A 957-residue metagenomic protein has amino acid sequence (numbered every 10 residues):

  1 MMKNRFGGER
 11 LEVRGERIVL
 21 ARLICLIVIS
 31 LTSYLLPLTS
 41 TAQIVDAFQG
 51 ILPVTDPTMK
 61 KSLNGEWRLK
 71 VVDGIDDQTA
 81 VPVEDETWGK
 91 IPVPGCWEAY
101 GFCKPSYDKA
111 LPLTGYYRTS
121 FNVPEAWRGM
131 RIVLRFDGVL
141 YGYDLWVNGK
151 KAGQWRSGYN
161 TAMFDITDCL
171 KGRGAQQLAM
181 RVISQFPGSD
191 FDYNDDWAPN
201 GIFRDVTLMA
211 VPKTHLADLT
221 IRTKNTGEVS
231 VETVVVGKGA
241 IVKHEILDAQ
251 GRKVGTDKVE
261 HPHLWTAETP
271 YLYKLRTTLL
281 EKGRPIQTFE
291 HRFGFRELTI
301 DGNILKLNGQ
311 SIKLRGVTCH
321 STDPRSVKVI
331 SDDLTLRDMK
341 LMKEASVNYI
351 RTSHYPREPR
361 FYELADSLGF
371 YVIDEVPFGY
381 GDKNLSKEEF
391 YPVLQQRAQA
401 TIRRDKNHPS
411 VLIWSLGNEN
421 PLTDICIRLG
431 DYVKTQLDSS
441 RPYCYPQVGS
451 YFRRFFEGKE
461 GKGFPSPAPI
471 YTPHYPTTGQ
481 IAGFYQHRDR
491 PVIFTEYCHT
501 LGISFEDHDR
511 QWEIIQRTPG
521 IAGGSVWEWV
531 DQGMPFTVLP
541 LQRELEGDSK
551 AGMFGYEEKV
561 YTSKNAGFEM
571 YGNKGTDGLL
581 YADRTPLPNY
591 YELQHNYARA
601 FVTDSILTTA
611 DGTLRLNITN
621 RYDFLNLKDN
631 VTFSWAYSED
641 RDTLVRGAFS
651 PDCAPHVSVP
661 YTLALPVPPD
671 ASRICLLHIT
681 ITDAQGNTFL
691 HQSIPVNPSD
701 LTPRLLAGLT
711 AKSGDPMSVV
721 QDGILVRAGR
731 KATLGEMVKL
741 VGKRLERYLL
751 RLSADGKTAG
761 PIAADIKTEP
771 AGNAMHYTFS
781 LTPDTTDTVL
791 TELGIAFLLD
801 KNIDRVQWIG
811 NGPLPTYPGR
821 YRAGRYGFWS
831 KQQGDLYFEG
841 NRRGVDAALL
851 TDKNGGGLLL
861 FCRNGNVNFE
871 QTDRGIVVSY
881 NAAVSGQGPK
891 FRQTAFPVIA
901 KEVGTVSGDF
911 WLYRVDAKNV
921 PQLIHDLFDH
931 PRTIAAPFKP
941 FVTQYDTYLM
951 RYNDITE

Functional and structural regions predicted by a protein language model:
Q43-R135, F186, D190-N194, P199-I202 (+6 more regions): Extended carbohydrate-recognition surfaces in non-catalytic/accessory domains of CAZymes and lectin-like proteins
D46-P53, M59, V93-C103, D190 (+4 more regions): Extended substrate-binding grooves/exosites of carbohydrate-active enzymes
D46-V54, A152-G153, R173, Q177-A210 (+5 more regions): Glycine/proline-rich low-complexity spacer/linker segments in large multi-domain proteins
Q49-V54, K70-G74, P112-L216, K253 (+1 more regions): Accessory beta-strand-rich segments of carbohydrate-active enzymes
A99, D168-V231, V235-G237, D248 (+13 more regions): An acidic-aromatic loop/edge-strand motif
G138, S184, T266, D670-S672 (+1 more regions): Beta-strand/loop-rich accessory regions of lumenal/periplasmic or secreted enzymes, predominantly carbohydrate-active
K171-A175, E232-D301, A671, H678-I679 (+1 more regions): Extended acidic/polar, glycine-enriched regions that form or flank non-catalytic beta-rich accessory modules
K258-E260, R641-S672: Intrinsically disordered, low-complexity Pro/Gly/Ser/Thr-rich segments with frequent PxxP/GP/PP motifs and embedded
